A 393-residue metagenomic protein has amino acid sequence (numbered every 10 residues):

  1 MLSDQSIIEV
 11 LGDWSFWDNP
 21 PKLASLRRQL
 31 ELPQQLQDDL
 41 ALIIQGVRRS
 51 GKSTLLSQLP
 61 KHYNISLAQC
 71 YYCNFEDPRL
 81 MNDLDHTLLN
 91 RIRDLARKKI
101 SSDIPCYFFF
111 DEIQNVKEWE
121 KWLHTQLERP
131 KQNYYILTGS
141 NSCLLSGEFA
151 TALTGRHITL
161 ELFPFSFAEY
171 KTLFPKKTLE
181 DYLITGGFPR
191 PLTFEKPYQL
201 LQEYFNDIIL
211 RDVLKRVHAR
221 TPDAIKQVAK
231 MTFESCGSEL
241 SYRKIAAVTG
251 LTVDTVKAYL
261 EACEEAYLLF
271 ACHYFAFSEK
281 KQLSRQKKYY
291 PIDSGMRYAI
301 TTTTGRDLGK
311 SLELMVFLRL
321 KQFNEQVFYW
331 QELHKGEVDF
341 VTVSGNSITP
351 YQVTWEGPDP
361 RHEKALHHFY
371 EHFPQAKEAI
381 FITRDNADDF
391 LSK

Functional and structural regions predicted by a protein language model:
L2-P21, S140-S142, S146-S241: Interdomain motor-coupling "hinge/lid" segment immediately C-terminal to the ATP-binding subdomain of NTP-driven enzymes
D18-L36: Pre-Walker A adenine-sensing motif
I44: Hydrophobic anchor at the beta1->P-loop junction of P-loop NTPases
K52-S53: Conserved lysine of the Walker
Q69-Y71, K196-S347: Accessory nucleic acid-recognition modules appended to NTPase machines
Y71-D103: Short glycine-rich substrate-engagement loop in P-loop NTPases that contacts/grips substrate
F109, Y134-S140, E161: Structural recognition of the conserved hydrophobic beta-strand(s) that form the central parallel beta-sheet of P-loop
Q114, E120-L137, C143, T151: Conserved catalytic/switch belt of AAA+ P-loop NTPases
